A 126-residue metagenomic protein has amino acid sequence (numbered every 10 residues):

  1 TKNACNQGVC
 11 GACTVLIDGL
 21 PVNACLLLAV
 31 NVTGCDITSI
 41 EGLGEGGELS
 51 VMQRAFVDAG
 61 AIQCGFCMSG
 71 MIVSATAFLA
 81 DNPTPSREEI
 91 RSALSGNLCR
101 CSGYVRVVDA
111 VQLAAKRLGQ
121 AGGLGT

Functional and structural regions predicted by a protein language model:
T1-T126: Signature of N-terminal electron-transfer/Fe-S-associated modules in redox systems
